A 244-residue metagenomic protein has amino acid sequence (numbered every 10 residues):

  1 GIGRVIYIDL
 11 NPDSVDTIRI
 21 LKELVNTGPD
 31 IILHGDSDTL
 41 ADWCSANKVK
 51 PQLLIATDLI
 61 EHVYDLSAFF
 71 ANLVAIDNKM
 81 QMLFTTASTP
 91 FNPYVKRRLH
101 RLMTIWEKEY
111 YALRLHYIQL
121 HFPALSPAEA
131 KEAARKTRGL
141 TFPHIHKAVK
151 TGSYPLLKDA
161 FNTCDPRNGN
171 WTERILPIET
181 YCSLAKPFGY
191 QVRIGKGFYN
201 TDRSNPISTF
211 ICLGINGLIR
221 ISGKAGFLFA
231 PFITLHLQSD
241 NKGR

Functional and structural regions predicted by a protein language model:
G1-R98, T234-D240: Conserved SAM-binding loop
Y64-T234: S-adenosyl-L-methionine-dependent methyltransferase catalytic module, highlighting the catalytic core
